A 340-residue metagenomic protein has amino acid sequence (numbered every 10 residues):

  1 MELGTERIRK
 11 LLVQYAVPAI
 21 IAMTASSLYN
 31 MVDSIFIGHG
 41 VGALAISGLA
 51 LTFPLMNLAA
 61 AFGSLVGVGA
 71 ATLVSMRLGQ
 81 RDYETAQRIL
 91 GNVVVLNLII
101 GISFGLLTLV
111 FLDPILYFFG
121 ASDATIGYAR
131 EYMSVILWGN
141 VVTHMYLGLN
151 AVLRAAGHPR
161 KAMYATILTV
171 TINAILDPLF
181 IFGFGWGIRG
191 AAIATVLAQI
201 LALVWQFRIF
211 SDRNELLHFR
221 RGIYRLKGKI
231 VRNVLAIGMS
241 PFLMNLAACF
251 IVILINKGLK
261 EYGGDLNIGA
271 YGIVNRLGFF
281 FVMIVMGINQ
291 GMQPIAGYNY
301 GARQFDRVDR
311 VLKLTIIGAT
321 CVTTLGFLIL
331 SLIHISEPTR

Functional and structural regions predicted by a protein language model:
M1-A16, T195, Q206-A248: Interhelical loop/hinge segments that connect adjacent transmembrane helices in multipass membrane
K10-A71, S75, A236-L259: Signature of the first transmembrane helix
L28-S47, L116-D123, L179-G185, C249-V274 (+2 more regions): Helix-terminus/linker motif at the lipid-water interface of multi-pass membrane proteins
M31, I35, I102-D113, F118 (+5 more regions): Membrane-embedded alpha-helical segments of multi-pass transporters/permeases
I46-L106, T143-A162, Y271-I329: Small-residue-rich hydrophobic transmembrane alpha-helices
D82-G91, D113-V135, R340: Membrane-interface helix-capping segments at transmembrane helix termini in multi-pass transporters
Y132, A165-L179, W186-N214: Hydrophobic alpha-helical transmembrane segments
S331-T339: Residue-level detector of conserved catalytic or cofactor/ligand-binding positions in enzyme active sites
